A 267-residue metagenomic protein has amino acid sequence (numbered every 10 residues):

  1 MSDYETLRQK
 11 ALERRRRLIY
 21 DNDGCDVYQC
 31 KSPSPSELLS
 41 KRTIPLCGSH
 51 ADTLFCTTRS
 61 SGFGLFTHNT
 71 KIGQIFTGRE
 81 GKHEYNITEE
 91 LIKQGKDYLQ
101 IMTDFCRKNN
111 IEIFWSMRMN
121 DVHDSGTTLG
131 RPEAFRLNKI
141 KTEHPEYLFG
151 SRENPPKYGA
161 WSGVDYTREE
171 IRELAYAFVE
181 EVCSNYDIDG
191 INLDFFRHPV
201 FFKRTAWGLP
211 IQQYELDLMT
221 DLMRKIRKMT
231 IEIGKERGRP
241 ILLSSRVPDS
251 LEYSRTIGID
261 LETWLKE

Functional and structural regions predicted by a protein language model:
K10-P33, Y85-D104, F114-N185: Active-site-adjacent "subsite" loops/lids of carbohydrate-active enzymes
R15-D21, T53-F55, N110-S116, W161 (+2 more regions): Structural preference for beta-strand elements that scaffold enzyme active sites
D23-C25, R59-S61, R118-V122, F196-H198 (+1 more regions): Active-site beta-loop-alpha junctions enriched in small/polar residues
Y28-P33, E37, R59-G64, I92 (+1 more regions): Acidic-and-aromatic substrate-binding clefts and catalytic sites of carbohydrate-active enzymes
S32-S49, E80-K108, E173-L174, D217-K228: Aromatic- and glycine-enriched glycan-recognition loops and surfaces that form the carbohydrate-binding subsites
E37-H68, N185-G190: Catalytic domains of carbohydrate-active enzymes, especially glycoside hydrolases
A51-K93: Aromatic-lined carbohydrate-binding/catalytic grooves of carbohydrate-active enzymes
E170-E267: Active-site neighborhood of glycoside hydrolase catalytic domains
